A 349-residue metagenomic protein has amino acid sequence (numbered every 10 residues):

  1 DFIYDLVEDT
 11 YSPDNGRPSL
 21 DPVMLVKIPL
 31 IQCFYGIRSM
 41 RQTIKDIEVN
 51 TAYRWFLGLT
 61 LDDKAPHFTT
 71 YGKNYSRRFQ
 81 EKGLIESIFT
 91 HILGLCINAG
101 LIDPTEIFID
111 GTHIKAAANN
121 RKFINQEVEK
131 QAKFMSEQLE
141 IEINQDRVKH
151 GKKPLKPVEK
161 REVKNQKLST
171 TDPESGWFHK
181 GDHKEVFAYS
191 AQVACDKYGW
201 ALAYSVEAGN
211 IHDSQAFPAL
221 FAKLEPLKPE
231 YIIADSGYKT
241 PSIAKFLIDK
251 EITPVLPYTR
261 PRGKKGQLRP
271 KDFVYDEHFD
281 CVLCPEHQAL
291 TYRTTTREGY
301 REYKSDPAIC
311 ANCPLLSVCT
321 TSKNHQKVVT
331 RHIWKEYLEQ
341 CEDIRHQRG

Functional and structural regions predicted by a protein language model:
D1-L30, Y35-G36, H332-L338: Basic, short loop/linker segments at the boundary and entry of helix-turn-helix/winged-helix-like folds
G36-V49, L59-G349: Anion-binding and metal-coordination hotspots
Y53-L57: Short amphipathic alpha-helical interface patches used for protein-protein assembly/oligomerization
